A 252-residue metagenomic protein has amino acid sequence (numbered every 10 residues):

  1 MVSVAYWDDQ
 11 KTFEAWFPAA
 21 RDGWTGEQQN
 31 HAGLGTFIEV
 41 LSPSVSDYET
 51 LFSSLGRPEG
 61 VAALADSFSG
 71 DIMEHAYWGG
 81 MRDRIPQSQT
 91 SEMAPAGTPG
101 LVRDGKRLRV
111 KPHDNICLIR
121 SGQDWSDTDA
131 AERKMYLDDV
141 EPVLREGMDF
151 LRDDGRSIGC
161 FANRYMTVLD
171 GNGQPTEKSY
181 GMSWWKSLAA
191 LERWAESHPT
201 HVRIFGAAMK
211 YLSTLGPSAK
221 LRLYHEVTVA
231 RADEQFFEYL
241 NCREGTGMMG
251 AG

Functional and structural regions predicted by a protein language model:
M1, Y6-R164, L221-G252: Short S/T/G/P-rich N-terminal loop/turn motif that feeds into the first structured element of a domain
Y6, G181-W184: Extended catalytic/binding region for NAD+/ADP-ribose chemistry, centered on the ART fold
D9-A19, L188-T200: Short amphipathic alpha-helices within nucleic acid-binding modules
G147-R152, R156-R164, G173-E177, K186-E196: Intrinsically disordered, low-complexity segments enriched in Gly and acidic/Ser/Thr residues that form flexible
L169-M182, E192-G252: C-terminal functional regions that serve as terminal interaction/effector modules
